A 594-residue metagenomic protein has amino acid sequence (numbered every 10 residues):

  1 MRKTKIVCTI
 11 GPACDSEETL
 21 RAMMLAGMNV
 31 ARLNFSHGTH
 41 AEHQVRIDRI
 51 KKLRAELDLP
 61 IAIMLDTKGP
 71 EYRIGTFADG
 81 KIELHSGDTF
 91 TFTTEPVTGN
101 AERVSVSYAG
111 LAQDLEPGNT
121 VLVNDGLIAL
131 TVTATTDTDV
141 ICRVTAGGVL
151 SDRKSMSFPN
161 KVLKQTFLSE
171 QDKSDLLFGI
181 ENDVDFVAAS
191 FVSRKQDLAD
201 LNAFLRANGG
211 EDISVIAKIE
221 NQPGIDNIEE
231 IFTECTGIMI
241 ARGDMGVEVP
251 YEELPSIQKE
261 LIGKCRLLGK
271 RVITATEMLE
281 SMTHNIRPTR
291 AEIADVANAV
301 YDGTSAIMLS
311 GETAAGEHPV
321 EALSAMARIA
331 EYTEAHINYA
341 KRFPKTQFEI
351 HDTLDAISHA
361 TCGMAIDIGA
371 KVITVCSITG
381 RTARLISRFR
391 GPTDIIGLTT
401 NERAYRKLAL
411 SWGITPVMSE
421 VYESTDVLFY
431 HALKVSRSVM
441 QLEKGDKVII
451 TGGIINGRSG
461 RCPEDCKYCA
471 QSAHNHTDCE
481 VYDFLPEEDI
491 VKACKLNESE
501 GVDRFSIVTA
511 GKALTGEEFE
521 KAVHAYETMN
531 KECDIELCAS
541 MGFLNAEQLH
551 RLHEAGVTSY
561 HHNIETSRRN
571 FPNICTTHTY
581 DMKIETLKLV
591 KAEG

Functional and structural regions predicted by a protein language model:
M1-I449, H562: Non-catalytic helical/linker scaffolds that mediate oligomerization, partner binding, and domain coupling around large
D15, T39-H43, E71-G75, R458-E464 (+2 more regions): Short active-site-adjacent helix-start/loop capping segments
D66, I455-D489: Canonical Radical SAM [4Fe-4S] cluster-binding loop centered on the CxxxCxxC motif and its immediate flanking residues
V144-A146, C235, R242, T276 (+5 more regions): Short, small-residue-rich loop/turn micro-motifs
K161, D244-V247, M278-S281, A473-T477 (+2 more regions): A short, flexible beta-alpha/helix-coil linker loop
T276-S281, T313, I455, G511-K512 (+1 more regions): Acidic, glycine-rich active-site loops and adjacent beta-strand->loop/helix elements that engage anionic groups
N475-E593: Conserved Radical SAM active-site core
